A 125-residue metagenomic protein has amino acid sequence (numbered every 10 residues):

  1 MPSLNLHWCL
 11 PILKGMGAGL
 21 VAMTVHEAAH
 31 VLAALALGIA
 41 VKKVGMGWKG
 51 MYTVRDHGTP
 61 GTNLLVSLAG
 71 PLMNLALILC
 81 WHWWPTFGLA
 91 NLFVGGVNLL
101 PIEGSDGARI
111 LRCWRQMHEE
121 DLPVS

Functional and structural regions predicted by a protein language model:
M1-S125: Hydrophobic transmembrane alpha-helices and their immediate loop junctions in multi-pass integral membrane proteins
